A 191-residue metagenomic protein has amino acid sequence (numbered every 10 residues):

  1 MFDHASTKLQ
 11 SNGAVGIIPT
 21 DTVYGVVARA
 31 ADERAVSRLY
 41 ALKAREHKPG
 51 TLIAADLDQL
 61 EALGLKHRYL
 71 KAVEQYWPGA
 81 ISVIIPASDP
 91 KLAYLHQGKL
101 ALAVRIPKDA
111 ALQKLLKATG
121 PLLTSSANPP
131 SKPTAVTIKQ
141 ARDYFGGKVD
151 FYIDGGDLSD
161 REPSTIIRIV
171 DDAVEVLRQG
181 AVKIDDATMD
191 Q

Functional and structural regions predicted by a protein language model:
M1-Q191: Active-site-adjacent structural elements in enzyme catalytic cores
